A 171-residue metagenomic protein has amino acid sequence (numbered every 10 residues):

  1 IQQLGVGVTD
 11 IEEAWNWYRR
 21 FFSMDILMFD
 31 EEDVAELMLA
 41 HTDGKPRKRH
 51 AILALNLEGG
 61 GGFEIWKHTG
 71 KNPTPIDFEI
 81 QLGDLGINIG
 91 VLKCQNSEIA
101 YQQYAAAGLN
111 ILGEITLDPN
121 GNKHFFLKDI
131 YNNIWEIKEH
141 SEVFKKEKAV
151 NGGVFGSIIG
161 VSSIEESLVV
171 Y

Functional and structural regions predicted by a protein language model:
Q3-V6, L27-D30, G60-W66, V91-L92 (+2 more regions): Vicinal oxygen chelate
G7-G60, A106, I115-P119, I159-Y171: Core segments of cupin and vicinal oxygen chelate
E31-L37, D43-G44, N72-Q81, E136-G152: Short, flexible helix-coil linker/hinge segments at the edges of structured domains or between repeats
L53, I65-K71: Short beta-strand-to-loop junctions in surface cap/lid or active-site-entrance loops
G59, K71-N72: Active-site/binding-pocket entry motifs
N88: The substrate-binding groove and active-site-proximal loops of carbohydrate-active enzymes, especially glycoside
